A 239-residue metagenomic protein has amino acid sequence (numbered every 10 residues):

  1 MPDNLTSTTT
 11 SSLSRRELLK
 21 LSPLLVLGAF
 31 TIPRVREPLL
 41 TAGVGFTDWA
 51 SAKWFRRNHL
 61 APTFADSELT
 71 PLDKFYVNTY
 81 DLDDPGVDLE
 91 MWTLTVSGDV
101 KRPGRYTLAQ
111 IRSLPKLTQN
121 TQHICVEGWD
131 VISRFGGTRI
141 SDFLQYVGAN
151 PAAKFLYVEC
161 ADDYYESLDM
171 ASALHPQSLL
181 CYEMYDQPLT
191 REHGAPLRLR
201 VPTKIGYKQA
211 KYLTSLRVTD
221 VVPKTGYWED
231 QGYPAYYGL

Functional and structural regions predicted by a protein language model:
M1-L13, L24: N-terminal secretory signal peptides
S14-T31, I140, L199: N-terminal export leaders
R34-L239: Structured, non-membrane catalytic/scaffold regions adjacent to prosthetic-group chemistry
